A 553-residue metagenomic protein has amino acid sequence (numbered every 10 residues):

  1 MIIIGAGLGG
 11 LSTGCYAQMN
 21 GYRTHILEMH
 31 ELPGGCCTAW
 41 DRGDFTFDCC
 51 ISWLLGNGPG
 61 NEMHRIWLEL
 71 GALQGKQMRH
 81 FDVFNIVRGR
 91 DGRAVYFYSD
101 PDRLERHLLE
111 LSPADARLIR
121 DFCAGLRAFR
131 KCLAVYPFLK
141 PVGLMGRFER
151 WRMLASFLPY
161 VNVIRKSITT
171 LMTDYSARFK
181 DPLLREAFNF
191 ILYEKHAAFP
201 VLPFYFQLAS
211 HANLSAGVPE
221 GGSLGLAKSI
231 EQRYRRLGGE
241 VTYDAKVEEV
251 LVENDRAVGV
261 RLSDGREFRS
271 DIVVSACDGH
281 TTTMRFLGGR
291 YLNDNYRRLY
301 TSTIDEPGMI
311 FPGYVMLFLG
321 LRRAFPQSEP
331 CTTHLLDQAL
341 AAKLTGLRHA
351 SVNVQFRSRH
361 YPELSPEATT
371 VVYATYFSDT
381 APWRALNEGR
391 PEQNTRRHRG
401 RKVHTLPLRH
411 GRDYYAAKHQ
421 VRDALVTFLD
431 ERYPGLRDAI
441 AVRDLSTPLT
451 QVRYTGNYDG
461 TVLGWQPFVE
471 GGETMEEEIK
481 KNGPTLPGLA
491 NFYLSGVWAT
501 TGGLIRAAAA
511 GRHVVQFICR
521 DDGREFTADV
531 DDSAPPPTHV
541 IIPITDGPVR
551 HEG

Functional and structural regions predicted by a protein language model:
M1-A134, Q466: N-terminal glycine-rich phosphate/pyrophosphate-binding loop and immediately adjacent elements
I51, V497-C519: A conserved FAD-binding loop/helix module that cradles the flavin
G89-G92, H196-V201, L251-V258: A short, glycine/Asx- and small/polar-enriched loop/turn that sits immediately N-terminal to a beta-strand
R127-L237, D244, N457-G472: Active-site/ligand-binding neighborhood in enzyme catalytic cores
D181-K195, V426, E431, G435-T501: A glycine-rich dinucleotide-binding beta-alpha-beta segment and adjacent secondary-structure elements that constitute
S215-V218, E248-T370: Mid-domain catalytic core of redox enzymes that form a hydrophobic substrate pocket/lid adjacent to a catalytic redox
K246, V252, R520-G553: Active-site-proximal substrate-binding core of FAD-dependent oxidoreductases
R322-S446: C-terminal segments that line or cap access tunnels to active or ligand-binding sites in enzymes and enzyme-associated
